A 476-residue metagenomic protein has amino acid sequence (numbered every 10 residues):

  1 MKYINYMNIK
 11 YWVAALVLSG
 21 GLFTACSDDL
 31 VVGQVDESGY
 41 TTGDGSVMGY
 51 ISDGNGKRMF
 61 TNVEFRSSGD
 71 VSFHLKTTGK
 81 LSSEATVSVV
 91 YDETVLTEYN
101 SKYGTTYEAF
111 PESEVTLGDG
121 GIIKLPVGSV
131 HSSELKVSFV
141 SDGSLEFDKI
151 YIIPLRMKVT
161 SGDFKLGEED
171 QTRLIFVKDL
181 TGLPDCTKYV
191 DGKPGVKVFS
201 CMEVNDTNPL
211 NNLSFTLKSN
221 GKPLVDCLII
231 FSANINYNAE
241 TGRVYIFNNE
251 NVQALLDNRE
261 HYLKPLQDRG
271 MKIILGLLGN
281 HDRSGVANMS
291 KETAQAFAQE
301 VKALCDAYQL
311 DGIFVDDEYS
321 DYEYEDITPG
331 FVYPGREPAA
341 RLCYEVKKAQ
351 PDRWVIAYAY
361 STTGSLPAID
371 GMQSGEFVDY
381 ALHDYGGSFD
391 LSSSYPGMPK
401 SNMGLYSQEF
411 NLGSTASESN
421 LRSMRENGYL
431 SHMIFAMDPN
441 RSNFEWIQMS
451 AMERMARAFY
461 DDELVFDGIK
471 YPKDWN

Functional and structural regions predicted by a protein language model:
K2-V13: Bacterial N-terminal signal peptides that target proteins for export
W12-G20: Sec-dependent N-terminal signal peptides
G21-A25: C-terminal motif of bacterial Sec signal peptides marking the signal peptidase cleavage site
S27-A85, E93-E114, G118, K124-S138 (+1 more regions): Secreted glycan hydrolases and related glycan-binding modules that recognize and/or cleave
